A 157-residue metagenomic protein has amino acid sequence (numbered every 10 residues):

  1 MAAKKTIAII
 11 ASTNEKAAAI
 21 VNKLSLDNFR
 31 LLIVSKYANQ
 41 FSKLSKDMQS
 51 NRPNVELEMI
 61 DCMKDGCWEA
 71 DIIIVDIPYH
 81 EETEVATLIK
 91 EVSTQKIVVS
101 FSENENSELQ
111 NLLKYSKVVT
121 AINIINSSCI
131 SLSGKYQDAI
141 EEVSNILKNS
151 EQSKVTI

Functional and structural regions predicted by a protein language model:
M1-D47: NAD(P)+-binding Rossmann beta1-loop-alpha1 motif at the extreme N-terminus of oxidoreductases
T13-N14, P78-E82, E103-N104, I124-I125 (+1 more regions): Short beta->alpha connector loops
N22-L26, K46, T87, N111 (+1 more regions): Short, well-ordered alpha-helices that flank and scaffold nucleotide-derived cofactor binding pockets
A38-L44, N104-E108, D138-A139: Short, charged/polar "capping" segments at the starts of alpha-helices and the immediately preceding loops
N54-S93, I97: Rossmann-like NAD(P)-binding element
M59, V98, V118, K154-T156: Conserved beta-strand scaffold positions in the cores of enzyme catalytic domains, especially in NTP/NDP-utilizing
T94, F101-I125: Rossmann-fold NAD(P)-binding glycine/threonine-rich loop
Y115, S127-I157: Internal alpha-helical scaffold of NAD(P)-dependent oxidoreductase catalytic cores
